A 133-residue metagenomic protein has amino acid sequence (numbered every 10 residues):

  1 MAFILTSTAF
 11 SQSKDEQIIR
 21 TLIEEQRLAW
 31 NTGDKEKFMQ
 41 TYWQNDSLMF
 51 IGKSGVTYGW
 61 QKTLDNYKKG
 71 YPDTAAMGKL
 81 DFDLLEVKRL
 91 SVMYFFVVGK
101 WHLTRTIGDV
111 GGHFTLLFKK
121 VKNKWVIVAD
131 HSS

Functional and structural regions predicted by a protein language model:
I4-T41: Short, low-complexity N-terminal intrinsically disordered segments enriched in polar/charged residues
Q26, F38-M39, S47-L48, T63 (+2 more regions): Hydrophobic pocket/interface hotspot
Q44, L90-S91, V121: Structural motif
N45-Y58, P72-A75: A short gly/proline-enriched turn/hairpin at secondary-structure junctions
S54, E86, G99-W101, L116 (+1 more regions): A mature extracytoplasmic/lumenal domain signature
L64-I107: Surface-exposed, charged secondary-structure patches
G111-S133: Short beta-strand edge/turn micro-motifs at domain boundaries
